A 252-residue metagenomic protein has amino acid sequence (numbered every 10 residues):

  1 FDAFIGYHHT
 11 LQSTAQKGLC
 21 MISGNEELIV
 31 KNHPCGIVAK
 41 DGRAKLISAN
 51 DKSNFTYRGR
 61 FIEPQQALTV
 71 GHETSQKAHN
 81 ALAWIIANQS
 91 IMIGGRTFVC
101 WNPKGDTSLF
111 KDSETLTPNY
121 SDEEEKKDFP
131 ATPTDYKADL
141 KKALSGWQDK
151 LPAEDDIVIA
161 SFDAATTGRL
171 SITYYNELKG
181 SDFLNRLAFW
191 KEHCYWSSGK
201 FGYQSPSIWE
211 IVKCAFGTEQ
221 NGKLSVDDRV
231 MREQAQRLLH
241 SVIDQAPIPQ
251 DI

Functional and structural regions predicted by a protein language model:
F1-Y7, E27-I252: Extended alpha-helical scaffolding segments
Q12-G18: Short metal-coordination and nucleic-acid-contact micro-motifs, chiefly zinc-binding Cys/His arrays
S23: Short Cys/His-rich metal-coordination motifs, predominantly Zn2+-binding knuckles/fingers
